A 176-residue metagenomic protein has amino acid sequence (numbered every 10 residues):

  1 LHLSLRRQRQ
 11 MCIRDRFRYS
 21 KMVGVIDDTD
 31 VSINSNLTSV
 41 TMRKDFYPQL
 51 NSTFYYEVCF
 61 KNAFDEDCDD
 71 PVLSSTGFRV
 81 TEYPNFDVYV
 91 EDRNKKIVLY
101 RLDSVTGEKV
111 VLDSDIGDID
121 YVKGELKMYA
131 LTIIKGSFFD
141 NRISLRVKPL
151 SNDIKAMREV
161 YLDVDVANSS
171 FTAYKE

Functional and structural regions predicted by a protein language model:
L1-R9, I13: Single conserved hydrophobic/aromatic residue that forms the stacking wall/gate of nucleotide- or nucleobase-binding
Q10-F17, V111-S114: Short acidic, glycine/proline-enriched loop segments that cap or flank alpha-helices
I26: Hydrophobic, well-ordered secondary-structure elements that form the walls of internal hydrophobic environments
D30-M42: Short, well-structured beta-strand/strand-turn elements
V40-D45, Q49-T53: Extended amphipathic alpha-helical segments with heptad-repeat/coiled-coil character used for oligomerization, fusion
D69-L112: Structural flexibility/helix-modulation signal
S104-E176: Surface-exposed interaction regions enriched in Ser/Thr/Asp/Glu that occur as long low-complexity tracts or repetitive
